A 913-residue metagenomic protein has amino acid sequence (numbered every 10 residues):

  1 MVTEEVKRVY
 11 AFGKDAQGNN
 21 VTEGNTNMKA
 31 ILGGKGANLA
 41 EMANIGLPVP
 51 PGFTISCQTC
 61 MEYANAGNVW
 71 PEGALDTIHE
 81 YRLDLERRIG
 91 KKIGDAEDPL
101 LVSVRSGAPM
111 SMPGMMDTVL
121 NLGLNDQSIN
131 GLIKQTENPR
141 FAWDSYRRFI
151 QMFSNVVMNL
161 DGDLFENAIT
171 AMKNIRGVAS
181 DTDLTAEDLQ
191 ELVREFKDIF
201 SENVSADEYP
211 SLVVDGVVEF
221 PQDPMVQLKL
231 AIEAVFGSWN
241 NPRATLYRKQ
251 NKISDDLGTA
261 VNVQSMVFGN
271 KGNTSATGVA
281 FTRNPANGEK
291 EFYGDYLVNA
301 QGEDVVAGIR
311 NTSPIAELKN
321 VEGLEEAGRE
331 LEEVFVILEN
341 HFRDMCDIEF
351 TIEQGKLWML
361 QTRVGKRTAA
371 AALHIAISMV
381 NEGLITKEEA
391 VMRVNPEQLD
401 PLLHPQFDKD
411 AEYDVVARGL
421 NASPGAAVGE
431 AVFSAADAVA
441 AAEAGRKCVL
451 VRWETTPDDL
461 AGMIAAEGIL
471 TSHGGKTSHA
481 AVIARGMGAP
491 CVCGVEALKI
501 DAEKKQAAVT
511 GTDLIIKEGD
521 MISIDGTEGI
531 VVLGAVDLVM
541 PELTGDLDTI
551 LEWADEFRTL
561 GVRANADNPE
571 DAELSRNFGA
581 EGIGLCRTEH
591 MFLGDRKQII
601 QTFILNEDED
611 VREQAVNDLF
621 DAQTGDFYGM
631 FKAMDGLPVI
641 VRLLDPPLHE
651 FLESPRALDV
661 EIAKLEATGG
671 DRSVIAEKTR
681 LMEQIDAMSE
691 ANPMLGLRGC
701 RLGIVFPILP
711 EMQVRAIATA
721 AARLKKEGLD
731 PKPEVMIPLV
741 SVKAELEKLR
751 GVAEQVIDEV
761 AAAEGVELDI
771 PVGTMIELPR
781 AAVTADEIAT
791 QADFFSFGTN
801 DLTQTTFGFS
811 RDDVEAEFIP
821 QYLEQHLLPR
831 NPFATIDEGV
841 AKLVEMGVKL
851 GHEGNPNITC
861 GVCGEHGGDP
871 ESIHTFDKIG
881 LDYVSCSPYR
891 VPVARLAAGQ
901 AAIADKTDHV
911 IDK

Functional and structural regions predicted by a protein language model:
V2-D414, N421, A440, R446-V449 (+11 more regions): Nucleotide/phosphate-binding sheet-loop regions of phosphoryl- and nucleotidyl-transfer enzymes
T54, Q58-C60, T455, G474-K476 (+10 more regions): Short, ordered loop/turn segments at secondary-structure junctions
R105-S106, L543, W553-K913: Conserved alpha/beta-domain cores
I337, K505-D513: Short alpha-helix capping/helix-loop boundary micro-motifs
G383, V532-I550: Short, compositionally biased
A427, V432-D437: Long, structured protein-protein interaction/assembly regions in large complexes
E467-H473, C491, G861: A short, small-residue-rich loop immediately preceding and capping a beta-strand
